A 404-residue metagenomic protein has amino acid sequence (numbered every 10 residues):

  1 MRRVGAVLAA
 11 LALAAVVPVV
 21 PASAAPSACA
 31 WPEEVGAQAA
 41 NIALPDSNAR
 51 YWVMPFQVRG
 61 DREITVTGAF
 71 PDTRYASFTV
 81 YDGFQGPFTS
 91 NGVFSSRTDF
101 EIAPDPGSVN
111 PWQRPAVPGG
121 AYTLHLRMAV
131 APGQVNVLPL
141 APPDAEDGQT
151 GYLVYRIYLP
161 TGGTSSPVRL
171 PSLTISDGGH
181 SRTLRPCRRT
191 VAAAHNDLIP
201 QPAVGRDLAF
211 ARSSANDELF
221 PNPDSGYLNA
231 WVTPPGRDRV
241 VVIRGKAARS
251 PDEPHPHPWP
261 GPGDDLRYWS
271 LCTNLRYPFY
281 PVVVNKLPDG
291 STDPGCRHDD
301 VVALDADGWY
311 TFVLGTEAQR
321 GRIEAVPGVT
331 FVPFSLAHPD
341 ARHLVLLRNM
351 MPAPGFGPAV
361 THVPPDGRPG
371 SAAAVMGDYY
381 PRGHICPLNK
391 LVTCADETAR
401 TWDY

Functional and structural regions predicted by a protein language model:
M1-A24: Secretory targeting and sorting signals
A25-Y404: A compositional/structural signature for long, glycine/proline-rich flexible linkers and loops on extracytoplasmic
